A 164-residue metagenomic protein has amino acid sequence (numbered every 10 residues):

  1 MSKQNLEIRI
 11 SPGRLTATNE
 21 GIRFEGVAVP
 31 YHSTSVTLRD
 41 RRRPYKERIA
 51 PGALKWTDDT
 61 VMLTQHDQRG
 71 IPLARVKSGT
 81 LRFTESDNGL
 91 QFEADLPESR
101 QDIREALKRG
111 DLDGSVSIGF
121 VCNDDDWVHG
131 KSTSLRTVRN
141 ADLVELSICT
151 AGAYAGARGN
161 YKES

Functional and structural regions predicted by a protein language model:
M1-S164: Signature of dsDNA virion morphogenesis modules
